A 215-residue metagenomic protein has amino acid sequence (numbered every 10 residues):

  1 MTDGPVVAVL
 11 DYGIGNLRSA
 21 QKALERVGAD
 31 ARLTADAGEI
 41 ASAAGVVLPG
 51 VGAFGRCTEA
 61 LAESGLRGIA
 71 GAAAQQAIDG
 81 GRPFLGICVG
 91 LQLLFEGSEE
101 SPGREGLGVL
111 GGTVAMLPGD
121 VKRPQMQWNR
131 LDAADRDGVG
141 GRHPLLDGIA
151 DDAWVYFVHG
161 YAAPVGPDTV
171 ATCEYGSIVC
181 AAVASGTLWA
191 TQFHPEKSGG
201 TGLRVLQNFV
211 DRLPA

Functional and structural regions predicted by a protein language model:
D3, Q75-D79, T113-A215: Amide-donor transfer/coupling interface in amidating biosynthetic enzymes
V7-V27, E196: N-terminal beta1-alpha1 ligand-phosphate binding loop
A8-L10, L85, Y156: Conserved beta-strand elements of the Class I
D30, G45, P83-L85, W154: Structural signature of beta-strand start/N-cap positions in the alpha/beta core of ABC transporter nucleotide-binding
A31-S42: Short acidic low-complexity segments
V47-P49: Structural motif
G52-N129: Cysteine-nucleophile active-site neighborhood
